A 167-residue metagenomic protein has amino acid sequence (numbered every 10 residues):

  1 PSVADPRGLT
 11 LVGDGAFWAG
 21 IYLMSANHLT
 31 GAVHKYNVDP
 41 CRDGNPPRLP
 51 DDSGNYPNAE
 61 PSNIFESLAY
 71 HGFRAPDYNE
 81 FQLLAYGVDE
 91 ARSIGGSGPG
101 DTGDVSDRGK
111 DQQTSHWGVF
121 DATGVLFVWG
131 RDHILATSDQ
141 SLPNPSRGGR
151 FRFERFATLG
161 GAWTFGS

Functional and structural regions predicted by a protein language model:
S2-F120: Short aromatic-cysteine micro-motif
T114, A122, L126-S167: Surface-exposed recognition segments
